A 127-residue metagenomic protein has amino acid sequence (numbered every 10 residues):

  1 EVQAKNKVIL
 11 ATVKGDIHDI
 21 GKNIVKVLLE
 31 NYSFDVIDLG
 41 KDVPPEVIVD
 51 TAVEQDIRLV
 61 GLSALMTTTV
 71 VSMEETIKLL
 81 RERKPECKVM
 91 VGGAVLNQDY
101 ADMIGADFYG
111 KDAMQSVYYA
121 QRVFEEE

Functional and structural regions predicted by a protein language model:
E1-A11: Long, charged amphipathic helices and adjacent flexible linkers at domain junctions
V13-G15: Short coil/turn segments
K22-Y32, V36-D107, D112-Q121, E125: Cofactor-cradling patches in redox/metallo enzymes
